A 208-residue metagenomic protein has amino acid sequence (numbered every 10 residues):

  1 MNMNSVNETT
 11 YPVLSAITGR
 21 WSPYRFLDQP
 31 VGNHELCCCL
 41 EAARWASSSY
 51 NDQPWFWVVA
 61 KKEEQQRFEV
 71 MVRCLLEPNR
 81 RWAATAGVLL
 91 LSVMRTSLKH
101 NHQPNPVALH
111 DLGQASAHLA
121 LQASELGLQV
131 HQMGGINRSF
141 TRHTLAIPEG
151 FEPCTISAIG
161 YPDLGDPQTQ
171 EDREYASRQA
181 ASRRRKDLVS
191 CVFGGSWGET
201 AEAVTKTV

Functional and structural regions predicted by a protein language model:
M1-V208: Acidic, surface-exposed loops and disordered segments
